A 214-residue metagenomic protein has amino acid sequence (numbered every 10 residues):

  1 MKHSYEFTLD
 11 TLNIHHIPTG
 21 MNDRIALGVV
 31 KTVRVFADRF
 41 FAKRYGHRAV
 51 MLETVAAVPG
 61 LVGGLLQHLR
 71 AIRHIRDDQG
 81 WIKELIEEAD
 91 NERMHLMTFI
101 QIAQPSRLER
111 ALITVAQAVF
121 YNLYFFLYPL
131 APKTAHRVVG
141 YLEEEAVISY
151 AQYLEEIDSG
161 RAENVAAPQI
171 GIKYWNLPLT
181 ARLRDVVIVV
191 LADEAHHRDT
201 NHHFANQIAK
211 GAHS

Functional and structural regions predicted by a protein language model:
M1-S214: Non-heme di-metal
